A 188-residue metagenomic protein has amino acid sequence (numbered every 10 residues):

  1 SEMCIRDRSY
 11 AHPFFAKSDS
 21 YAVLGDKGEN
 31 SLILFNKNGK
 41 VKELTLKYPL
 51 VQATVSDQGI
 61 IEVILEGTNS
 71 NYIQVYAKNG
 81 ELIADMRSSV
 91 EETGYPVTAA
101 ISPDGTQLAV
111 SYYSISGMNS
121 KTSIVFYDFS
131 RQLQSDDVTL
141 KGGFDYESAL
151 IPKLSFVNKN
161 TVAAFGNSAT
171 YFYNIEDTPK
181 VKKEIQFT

Functional and structural regions predicted by a protein language model:
M3-I5: Short, small-residue-biased leader/transition segments that mark boundaries at the very start of proteins
S9-S18, Y48-D57, T93-A100, D145-S155 (+1 more regions): Repeated scaffold domains used in trafficking and secretory/extracellular systems, primarily beta-propellers
A22, I61-E62, G105-L108, V162: Hydrophobic beta-strand positions that form the internal "hydrophobic ladder" of WD40/Gbeta-like beta-propeller blades
G25, I64-E66, S111, A164-F165: Residue-level marker for isolated small/hydroxyl-bearing positions within beta-strands of beta-sheet-rich domains
N30-I33, S70-Q74, S116-Y127, S168-N174: Structural motif
N36-G39, A77-E81, F129-Q132, I175-T178: Short loop/turn segments that connect beta-strands within beta-propeller blades
V41, T45-I60, N71, E81-T98: Asp-box/WD-like beta-propeller blade repeats and closely related beta-sheet repeat scaffolds
S148-L150, L154, N158-T188: Eukaryotic tandem repeat interaction scaffolds
